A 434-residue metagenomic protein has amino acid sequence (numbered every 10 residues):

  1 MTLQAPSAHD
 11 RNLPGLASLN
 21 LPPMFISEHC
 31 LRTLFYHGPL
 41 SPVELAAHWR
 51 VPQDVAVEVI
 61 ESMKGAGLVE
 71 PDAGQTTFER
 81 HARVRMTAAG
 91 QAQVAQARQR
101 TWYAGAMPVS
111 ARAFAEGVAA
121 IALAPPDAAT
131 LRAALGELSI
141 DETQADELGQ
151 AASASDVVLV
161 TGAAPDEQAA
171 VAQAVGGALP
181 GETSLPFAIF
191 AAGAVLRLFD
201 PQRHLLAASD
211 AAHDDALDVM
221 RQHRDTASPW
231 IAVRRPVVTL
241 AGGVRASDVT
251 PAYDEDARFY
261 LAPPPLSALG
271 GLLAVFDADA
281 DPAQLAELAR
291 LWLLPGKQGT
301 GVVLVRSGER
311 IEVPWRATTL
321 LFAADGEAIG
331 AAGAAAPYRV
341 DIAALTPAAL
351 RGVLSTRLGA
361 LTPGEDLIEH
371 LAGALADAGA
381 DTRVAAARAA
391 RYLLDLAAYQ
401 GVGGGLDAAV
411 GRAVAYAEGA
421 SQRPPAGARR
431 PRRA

Functional and structural regions predicted by a protein language model:
L3-H29: Short alpha-helical segments that sit at the start of domains
S27-L34, T87, V94: Hydrophobic residues on short alpha-helical segments
Y36-H48: Short acidic, hydrophobic short linear motifs in intrinsically disordered regions
D54-A124: Interdomain "pre-motor" coupling segment immediately N-terminal to P-loop NTPase/helicase cores
V118-A145: Dynamic helix-loop-helix/coil hinge segments at AAA+ ATPase domain boundaries and subdomain interfaces
S139-L321: Conserved ASCE/P-loop NTPase catalytic core
A283-A289, W315, A328-L361: Conserved AAA+ ATPase core "coupling" helix
G359-A434: C-terminal alpha-helical "lid" subdomain
